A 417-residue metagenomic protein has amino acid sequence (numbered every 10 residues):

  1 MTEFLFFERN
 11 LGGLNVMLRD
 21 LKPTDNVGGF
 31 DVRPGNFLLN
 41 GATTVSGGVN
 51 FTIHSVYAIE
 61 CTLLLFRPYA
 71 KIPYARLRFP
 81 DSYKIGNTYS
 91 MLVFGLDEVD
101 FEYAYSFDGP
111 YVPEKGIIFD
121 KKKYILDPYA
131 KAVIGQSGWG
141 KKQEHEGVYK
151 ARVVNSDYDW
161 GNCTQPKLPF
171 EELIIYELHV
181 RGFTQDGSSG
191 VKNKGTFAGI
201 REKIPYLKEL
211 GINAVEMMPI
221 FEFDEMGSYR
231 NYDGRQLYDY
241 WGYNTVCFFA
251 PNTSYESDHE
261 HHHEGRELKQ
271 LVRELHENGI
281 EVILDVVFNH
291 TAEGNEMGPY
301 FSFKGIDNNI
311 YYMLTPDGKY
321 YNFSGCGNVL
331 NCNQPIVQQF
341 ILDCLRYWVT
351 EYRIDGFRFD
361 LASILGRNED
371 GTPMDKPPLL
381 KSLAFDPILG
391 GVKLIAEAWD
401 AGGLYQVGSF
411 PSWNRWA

Functional and structural regions predicted by a protein language model:
F6-F7, L11-S46, A75, K84-H179 (+1 more regions): The feature marks proteins involved in alpha-glucan
G47-F51: Structural beta-strand segments of beta-rich domains
S55-E60: Short proline/glycine-enriched turn/loop motifs at strand-loop junctions of beta-rich domains
T62-L64: Beta-strand signatures of extracellular beta-sandwich domains
R67-K71, Y111: Solvent-exposed strand-loop boundary residues in beta-sheet-rich modules
A70-R78: Surface-exposed loop/edge segments in extracytoplasmic proteins
A130-K131, R353, E369-D370, M374-A417: Conserved alpha/beta catalytic core and glycan-binding cleft of carbohydrate-active enzymes
H179-A198, E202-R353, L361-F385, L404: Substrate-binding/active-site clefts of carbohydrate-active enzymes
